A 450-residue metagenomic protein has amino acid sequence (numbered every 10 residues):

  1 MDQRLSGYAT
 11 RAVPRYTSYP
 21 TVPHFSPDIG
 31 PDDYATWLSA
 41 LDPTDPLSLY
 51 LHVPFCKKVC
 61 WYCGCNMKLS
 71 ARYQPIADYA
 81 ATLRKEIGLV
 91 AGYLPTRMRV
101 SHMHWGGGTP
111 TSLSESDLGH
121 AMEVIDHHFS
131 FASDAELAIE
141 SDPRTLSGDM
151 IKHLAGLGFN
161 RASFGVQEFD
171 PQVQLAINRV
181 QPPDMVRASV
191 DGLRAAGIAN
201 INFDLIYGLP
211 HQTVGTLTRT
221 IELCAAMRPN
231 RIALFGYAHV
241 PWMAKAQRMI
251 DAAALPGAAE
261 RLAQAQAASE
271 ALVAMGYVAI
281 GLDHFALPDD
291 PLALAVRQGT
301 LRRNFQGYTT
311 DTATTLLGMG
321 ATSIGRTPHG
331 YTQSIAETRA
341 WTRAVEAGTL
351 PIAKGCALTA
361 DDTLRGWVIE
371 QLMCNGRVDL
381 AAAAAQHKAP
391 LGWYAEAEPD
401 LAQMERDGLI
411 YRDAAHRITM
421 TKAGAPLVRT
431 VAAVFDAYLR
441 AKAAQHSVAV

Functional and structural regions predicted by a protein language model:
M1-S48: Flexible, acidic/Gly-rich N-terminal and inter-domain linker regions that tether and position cofactor-handling modules
S39-P46, L69-Y93, R99-A389, A449: C-terminal scaffold of the Radical SAM
Y50, C63, W367-Q371, V431: Short alpha-helical scaffolding segments that buttress acidic/His motifs in well-ordered protein cores
L51-M67: Local cysteine-cluster metal-coordination motifs and their immediate loop/turn environment, predominantly Fe-S cluster
P390-E405: Short amphipathic alpha-helical interaction segments
E405-A415: A short, conserved structural fragment
H416-T421: Minor-groove-contacting beta-hairpin "wing" of winged helix-turn-helix DNA-binding domains
A423-V450: Short, amphipathic alpha-helical interaction segments positioned at domain boundaries
